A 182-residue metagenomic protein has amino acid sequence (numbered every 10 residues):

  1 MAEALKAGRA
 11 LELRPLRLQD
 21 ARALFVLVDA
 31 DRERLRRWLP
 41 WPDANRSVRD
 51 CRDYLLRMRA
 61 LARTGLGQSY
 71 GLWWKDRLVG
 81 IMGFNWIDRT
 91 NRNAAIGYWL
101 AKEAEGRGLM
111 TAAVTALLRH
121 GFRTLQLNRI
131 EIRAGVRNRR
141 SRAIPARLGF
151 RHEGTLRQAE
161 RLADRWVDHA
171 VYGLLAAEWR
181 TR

Functional and structural regions predicted by a protein language model:
M1-A23, L27-R34, S69-R182: Acyl-donor (CoA/ACP) binding surface of acyl/acetyltransferases
L18, D29, N45-R52, L66: Generic alpha-helical scaffold signal
D29-R32, D43, R59: Residue-level detector of secondary-structure transition/capping positions
R36-L56: Conserved GNAT-fold acetyl-CoA-binding loop/helix
W38, P42, G65-Q68, N128: Short, polar/charged, Gly/Pro-enriched helix-capping and turn/loop motifs at alpha-helix termini and inter-helix linkers
L56-R57, A159: A generic local structural motif
A60-G65, F150: Short loop/turn motifs at secondary-structure junctions and domain boundaries
